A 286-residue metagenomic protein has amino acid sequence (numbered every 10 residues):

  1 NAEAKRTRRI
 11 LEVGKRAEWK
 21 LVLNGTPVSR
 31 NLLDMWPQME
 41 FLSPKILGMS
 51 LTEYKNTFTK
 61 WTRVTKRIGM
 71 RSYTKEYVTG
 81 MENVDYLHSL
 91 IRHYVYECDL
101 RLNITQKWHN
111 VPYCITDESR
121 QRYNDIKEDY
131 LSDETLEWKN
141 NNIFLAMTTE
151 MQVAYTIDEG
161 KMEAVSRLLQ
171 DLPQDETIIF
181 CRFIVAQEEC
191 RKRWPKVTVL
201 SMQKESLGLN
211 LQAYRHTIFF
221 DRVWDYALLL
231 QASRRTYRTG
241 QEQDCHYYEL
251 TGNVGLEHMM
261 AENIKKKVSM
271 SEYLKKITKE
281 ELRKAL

Functional and structural regions predicted by a protein language model:
N1-A4, C181-A186, L200-S206, T251-V254: Conserved helicase motor
T7-R101, Q241-D244: Conserved P-loop NTPase motor "coupling/switch" region that bridges the ATPase
E18-W19, Q174-E176, P195-K196, R215: Short coil/turn segments at beta-strand junctions that form active-site/ligand-binding loops
N24, V28-L32, V185-E189, P195-C245: SF2 helicase motor core recognition
M49-L51, E97-K107, W138-K139, Y273-E280: Coupling/hinge elements of helicase-like and P-loop NTPase modules
R101-W194: Conserved helicase/translocase motor-coupling segment
W224-S233, Y237-L286: A conserved SF2-helicase RecA2
